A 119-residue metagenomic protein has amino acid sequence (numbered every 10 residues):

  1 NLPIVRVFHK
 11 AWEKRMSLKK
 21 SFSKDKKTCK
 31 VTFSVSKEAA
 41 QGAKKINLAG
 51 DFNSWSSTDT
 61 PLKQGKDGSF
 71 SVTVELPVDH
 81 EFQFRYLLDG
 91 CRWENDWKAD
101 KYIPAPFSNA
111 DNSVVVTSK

Functional and structural regions predicted by a protein language model:
N1-R15: Short, Lys/Arg-enriched N-terminal segments with co-localized hydrophobic residues within the first ~10-30 amino acids
R15-T28: Extracellular ectodomain segments of secreted/surface proteins
S17-K19, V116-K119: Eukaryotic low-complexity, Ser/Thr/Pro- and acidic-rich intrinsically disordered regulatory regions
C29-D79, D89-S118: Aromatic-rich carbohydrate-binding modules that target alpha-glucans
E81-Q83: Short, conserved beta-strand segments of beta-strand-rich sandwich/propeller modules, principally
